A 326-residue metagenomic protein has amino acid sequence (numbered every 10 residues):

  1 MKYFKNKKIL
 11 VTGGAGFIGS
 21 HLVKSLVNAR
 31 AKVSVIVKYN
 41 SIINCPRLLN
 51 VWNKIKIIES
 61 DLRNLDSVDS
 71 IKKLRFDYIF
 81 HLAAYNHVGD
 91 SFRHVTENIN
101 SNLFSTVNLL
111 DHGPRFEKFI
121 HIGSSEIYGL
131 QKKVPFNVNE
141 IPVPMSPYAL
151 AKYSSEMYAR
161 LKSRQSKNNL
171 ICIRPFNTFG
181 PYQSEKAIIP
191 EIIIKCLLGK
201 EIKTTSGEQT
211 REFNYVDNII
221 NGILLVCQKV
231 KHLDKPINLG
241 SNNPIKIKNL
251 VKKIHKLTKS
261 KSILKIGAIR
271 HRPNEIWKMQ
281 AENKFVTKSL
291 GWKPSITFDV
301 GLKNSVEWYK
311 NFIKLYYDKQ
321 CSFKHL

Functional and structural regions predicted by a protein language model:
M1-T178, W308-F312, C321, L326: N-terminal Rossmann-like NAD(P)+-binding domain of SDR-like oxidoreductases, especially those catalyzing
G14, P181-S184, G207, N242: Structured loop/turn residues at secondary-structure junctions
H21, P46, D69, D90-R93 (+4 more regions): Generic recognition of short, well-ordered alpha-helical segments
K24, N28, P190, C196-L326: C-terminal substrate-binding subdomain of Rossmann-fold SDR/epimerase-dehydratase oxidoreductases
L103-D111, K186, D217-I220, L224: Conserved active-site region of classical short-chain dehydrogenase/reductase
L110, R160, I193, L224-L225: Generic structural signal for well-ordered alpha-helical scaffold segments
V134, E185-I193: A glycine/serine/threonine-rich, flexible loop-to-helix segment that serves as the NAD(P) cofactor-binding "lid"
S154, Y158, K162, I192 (+2 more regions): Hydrophobic alpha-helix immediately C-terminal to the catalytic Tyr-X-X-X-Lys motif of short-chain
